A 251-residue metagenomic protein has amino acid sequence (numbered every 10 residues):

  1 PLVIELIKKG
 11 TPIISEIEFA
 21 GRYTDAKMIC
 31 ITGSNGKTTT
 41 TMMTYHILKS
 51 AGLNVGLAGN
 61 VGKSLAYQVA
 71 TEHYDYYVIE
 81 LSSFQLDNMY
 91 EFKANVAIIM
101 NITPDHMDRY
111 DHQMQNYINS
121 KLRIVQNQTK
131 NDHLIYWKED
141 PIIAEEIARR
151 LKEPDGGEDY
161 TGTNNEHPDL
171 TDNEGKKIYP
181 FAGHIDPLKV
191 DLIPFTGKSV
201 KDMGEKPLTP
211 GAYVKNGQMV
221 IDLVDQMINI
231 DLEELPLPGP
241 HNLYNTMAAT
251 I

Functional and structural regions predicted by a protein language model:
P1-K138, I142-L170, K177, H184-L188 (+1 more regions): Phosphate-binding loop of NTP-binding sites
D111-Q115, P154-G175, P180-I251: Adenine nucleotide phosphate-binding catalytic loops in nucleotide-utilizing enzymes
